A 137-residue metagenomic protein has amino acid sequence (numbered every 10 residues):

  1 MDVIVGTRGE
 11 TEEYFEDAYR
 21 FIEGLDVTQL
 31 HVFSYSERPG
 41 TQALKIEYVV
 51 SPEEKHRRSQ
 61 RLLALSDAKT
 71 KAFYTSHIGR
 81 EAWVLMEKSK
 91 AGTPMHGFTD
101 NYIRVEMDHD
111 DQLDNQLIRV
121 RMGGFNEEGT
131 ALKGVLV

Functional and structural regions predicted by a protein language model:
M1-T41, R61-K69: Conserved C-terminal portion of the radical SAM core fold that forms the substrate/S-adenosylmethionine-binding
K45-V137: Terminal RNA-binding accessory module
